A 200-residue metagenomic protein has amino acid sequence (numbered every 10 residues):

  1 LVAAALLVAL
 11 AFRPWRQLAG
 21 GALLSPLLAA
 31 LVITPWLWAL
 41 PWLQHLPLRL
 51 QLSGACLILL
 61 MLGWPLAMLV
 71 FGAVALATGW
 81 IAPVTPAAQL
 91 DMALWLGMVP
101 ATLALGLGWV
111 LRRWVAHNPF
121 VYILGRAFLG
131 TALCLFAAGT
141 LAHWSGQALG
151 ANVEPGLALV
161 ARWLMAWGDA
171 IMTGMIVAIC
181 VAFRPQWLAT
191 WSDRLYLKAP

Functional and structural regions predicted by a protein language model:
L1-I58: Hydrophobic transmembrane alpha-helices
V2-L7, C56, L60, P65-M68 (+2 more regions): Hydrophobic cores of alpha-helical transmembrane segments in multi-pass inner/ER membrane proteins, independent
V2-R13, G20, L24, A151-P200: Alpha-helical transmembrane segments and their cytosolic interface
A3-L10, S25, T78-P86, M92-A142: Short helix-perturbing small/polar motifs within transmembrane alpha-helices
W15-L18, L43, W80, V84 (+6 more regions): Membrane-interface elements of multi-pass transporters and channels
A22, P26-A30, Q51, M92-A93 (+4 more regions): Residue-level signature of transmembrane alpha-helical entry/exit and packing/kink sites in multi-pass membrane
W36-A104: Alpha-helical membrane segments and adjacent membrane-interface helices in multi-pass membrane proteins
L111-A182: Membrane-embedded alpha-helical hairpins and interfacial helices in multi-pass inner-membrane proteins
